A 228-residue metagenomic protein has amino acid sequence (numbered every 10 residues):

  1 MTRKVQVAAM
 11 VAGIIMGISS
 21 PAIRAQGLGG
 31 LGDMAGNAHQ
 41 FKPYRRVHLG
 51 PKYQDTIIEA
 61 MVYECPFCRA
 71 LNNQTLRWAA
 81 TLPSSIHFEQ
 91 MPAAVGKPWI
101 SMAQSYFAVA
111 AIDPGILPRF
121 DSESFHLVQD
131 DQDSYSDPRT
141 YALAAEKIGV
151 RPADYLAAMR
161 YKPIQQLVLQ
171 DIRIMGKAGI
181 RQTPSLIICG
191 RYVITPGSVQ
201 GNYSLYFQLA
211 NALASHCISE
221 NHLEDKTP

Functional and structural regions predicted by a protein language model:
M1-M10: Bacterial N-terminal signal peptides that target proteins for export
A9-I100, I172, G176-G179, A214-P228: Extracytoplasmic thiol/disulfide redox context detector
Q54, E64-L71, V95-M102, P114-L117 (+5 more regions): Solvent-exposed, acidic/flexible segments
M61-E64, M91-V95, F107, A111 (+3 more regions): Second-shell loop/turn segments in exported
A70, L76, A80-S84, F107-P114 (+7 more regions): Sec-exported extracytoplasmic/periplasmic mature domains
N72-A79, M102-Y106, L117, D121 (+5 more regions): Extracytoplasmic/secreted envelope proteins and their assembly/folding machinery, especially bacterial periplasmic
P83-F107, L117, D121-E146: Structural microenvironment flanking redox-active thiols in thiol-disulfide oxidoreductases
K147-P228: C-terminal cap of thioredoxin/glutaredoxin-like
